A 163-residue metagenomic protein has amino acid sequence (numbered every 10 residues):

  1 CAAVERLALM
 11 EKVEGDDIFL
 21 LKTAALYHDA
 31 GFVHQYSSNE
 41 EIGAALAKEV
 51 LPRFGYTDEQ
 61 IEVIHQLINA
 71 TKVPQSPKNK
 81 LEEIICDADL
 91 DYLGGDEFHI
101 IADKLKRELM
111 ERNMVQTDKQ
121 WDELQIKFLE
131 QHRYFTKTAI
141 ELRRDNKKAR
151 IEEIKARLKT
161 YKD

Functional and structural regions predicted by a protein language model:
A2-G15, Y27, Y56, V73-D163: Divalent metal-dependent phosphate-bond-processing catalytic cores, especially two-metal-ion Mg2+/Mn2+ enzymes that act
A3-V4, N39-F54: An active-site-proximal "capping" alpha-helix that borders the catalytic cofactor pocket
L9, D29-A30, K48, P52: Charged, amphipathic alpha-helical interaction segments
D16-H34, G43, I64-K72: His-Asp-centered metal-binding catalytic motifs of divalent-metal-dependent phosphohydrolases/nucleases
S37-S38, F98: Hydrophobic alpha-helical membrane-insertion segments
